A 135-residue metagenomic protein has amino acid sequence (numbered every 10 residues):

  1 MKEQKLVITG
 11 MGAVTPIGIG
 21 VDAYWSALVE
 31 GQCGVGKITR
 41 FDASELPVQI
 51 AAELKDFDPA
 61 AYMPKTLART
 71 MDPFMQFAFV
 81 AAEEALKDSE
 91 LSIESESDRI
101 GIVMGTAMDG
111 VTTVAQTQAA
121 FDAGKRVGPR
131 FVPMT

Functional and structural regions predicted by a protein language model:
M1-T135: Conserved "HGTGT" condensation-loop signature of ketosynthase/thiolase-family condensing enzymes that catalyze
